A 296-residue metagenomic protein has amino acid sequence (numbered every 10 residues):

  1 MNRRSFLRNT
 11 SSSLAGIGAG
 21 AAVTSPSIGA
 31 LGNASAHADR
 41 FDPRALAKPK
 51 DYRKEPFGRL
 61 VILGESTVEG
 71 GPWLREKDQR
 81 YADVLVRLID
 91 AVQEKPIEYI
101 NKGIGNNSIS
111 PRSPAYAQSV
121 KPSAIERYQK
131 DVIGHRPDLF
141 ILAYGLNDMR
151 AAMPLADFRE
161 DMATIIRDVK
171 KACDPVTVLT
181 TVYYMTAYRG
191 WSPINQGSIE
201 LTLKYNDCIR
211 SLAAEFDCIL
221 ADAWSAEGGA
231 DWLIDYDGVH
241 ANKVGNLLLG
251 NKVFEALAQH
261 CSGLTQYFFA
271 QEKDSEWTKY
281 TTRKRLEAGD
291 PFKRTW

Functional and structural regions predicted by a protein language model:
M1, A22-K54, E272-K273: C-terminal segment of N-terminal export signals and the immediately downstream linker at the start of the mature
M1-I17: N-terminal secretory signal peptides and thylakoid transit peptides that target proteins across membranes
T10, T67-V68, T181: Ser/Thr-centric signal marking residues that sit in or immediately flank functional binding/regulatory motifs
S13, G105, N147: Active-site beta-alpha loop architecture of Rossmann-like, nucleotide-cofactor-dependent enzymes
A15, P26, P111, Y188-R189 (+1 more regions): Short Asp/Glu-rich motifs
H37-G105, S110-R112, Y128-R136, A258: Serine-esterase "nucleophile elbow" of acetyl-processing enzymes
P72-K77, K102-S123, R150, P193 (+1 more regions): Acidic/histidine-rich helix-loop elements that form or flank divalent-metal/phosphate-binding sites at the catalytic
R87, A91-K95, S119-W296: Alpha-helical cap/lid subdomain in secreted, periplasmic, or secretory-pathway luminal O-acyl-processing enzymes
